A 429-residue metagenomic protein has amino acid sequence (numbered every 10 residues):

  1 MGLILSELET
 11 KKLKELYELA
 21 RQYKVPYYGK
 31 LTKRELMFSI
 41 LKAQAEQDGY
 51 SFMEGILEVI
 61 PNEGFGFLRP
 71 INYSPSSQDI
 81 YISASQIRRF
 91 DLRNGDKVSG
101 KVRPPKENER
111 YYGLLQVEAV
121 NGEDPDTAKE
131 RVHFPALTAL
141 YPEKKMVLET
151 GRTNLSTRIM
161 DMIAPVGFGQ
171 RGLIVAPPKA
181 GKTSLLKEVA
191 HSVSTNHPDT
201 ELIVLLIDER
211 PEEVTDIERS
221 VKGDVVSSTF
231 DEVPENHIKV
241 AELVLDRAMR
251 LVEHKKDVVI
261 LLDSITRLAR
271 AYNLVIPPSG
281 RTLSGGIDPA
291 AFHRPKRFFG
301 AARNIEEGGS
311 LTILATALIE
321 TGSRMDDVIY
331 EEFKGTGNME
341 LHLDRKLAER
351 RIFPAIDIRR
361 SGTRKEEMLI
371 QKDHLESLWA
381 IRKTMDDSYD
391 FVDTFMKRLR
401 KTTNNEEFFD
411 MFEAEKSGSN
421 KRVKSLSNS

Functional and structural regions predicted by a protein language model:
M1-D48: Basic helix-extension-helix modules of the SAP/HeH family
L3, S85-I87, D161, N236: A structural connector/turn signal
G29, R34-A128: N-terminal "pre-motor" subdomain/linker immediately upstream of P-loop NTPase catalytic cores
I40-K42, V59-P61, P70-N72, V102 (+13 more regions): Flexible glycine-/small-residue-rich
G49-M53, L155-I159, V244-M249: Phosphate-interacting basic helix/loop segments used at nucleotide- and nucleic-acid interfaces
E54, I82-S85, K101-P104, G113 (+4 more regions): Short beta-alpha junctions and helix-cap segments that line functional grooves
L92, P105-I174: P-loop NTP-binding catalytic core
G172, A180-G181, E188-S429: P-loop NTPase catalytic core
